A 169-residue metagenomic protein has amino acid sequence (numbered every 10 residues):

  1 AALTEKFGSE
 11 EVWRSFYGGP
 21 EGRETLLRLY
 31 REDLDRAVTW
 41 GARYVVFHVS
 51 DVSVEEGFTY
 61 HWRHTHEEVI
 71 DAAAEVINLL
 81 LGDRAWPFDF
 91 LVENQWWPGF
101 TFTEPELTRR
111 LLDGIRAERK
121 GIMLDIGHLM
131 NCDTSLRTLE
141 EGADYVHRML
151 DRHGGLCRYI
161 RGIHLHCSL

Functional and structural regions predicted by a protein language model:
A1-A2, L169: Accessible peptide chain termini
A2-K6, E55-H64, S135-G142: Short, flexible/disordered intra-domain loops and linkers
A2-P20: Active-site gating loops and adjacent loop-to-helix segments of metal-dependent hydrolytic enzymes
S9, S15, S50-S53, S135 (+1 more regions): Generic serine detector
R14-G121: Active-site acidic/histidine proton-transfer and metal-coordination neighborhood in alpha/beta enzyme cores
L80-L169: Acidic/histidine-rich catalytic cores of soluble enzymes
